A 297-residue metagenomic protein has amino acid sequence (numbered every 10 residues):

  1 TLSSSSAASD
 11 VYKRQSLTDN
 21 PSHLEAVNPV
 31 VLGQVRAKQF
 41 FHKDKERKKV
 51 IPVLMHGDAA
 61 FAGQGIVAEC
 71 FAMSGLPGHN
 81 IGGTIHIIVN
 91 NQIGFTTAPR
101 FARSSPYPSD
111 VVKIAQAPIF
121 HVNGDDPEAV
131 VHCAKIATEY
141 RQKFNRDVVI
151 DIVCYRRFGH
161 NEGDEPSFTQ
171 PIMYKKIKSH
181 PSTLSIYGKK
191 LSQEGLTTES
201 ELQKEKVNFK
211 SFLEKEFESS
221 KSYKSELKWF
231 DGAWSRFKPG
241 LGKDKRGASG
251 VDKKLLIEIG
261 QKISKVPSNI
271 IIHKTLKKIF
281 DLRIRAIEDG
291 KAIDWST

Functional and structural regions predicted by a protein language model:
T1-A8, Y12: Single conserved hydrophobic/aromatic residue that forms the stacking wall/gate of nucleotide- or nucleobase-binding
Q15-Y223: Glycine-rich ThDP/TPP pyrophosphate-binding loop and its adjacent helix/strand module within ThDP-dependent enzymes
T183-L184, E194, E199-T297: Hard-cation-handling environments
